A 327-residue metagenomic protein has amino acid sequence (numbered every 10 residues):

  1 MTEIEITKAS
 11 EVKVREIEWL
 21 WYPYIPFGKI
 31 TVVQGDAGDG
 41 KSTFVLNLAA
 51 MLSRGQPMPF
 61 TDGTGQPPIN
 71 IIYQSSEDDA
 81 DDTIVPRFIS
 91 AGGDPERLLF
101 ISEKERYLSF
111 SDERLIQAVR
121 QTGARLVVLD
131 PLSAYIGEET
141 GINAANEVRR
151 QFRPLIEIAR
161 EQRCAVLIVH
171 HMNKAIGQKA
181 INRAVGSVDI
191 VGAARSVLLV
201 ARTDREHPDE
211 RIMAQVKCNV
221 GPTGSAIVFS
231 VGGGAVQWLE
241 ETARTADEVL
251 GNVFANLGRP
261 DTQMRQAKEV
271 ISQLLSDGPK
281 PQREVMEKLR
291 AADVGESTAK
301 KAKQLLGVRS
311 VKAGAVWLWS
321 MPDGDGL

Functional and structural regions predicted by a protein language model:
I4, R120-G123, E161, D204-L327: C-terminal regions of RecA-like/P-loop NTPase motor modules
T7-A9, R15-E16, L20-Y22, P26 (+9 more regions): Conserved inter-motif catalytic segment of the P-loop NTP-binding fold
I25, V33, A49, Y73 (+1 more regions): Conserved hydrophobic/aromatic pocket- or pore-lining residues that grip, position, or stack substrates in active sites
V32-V33, G38, T43, I71-Q74 (+5 more regions): Phosphate-binding/switch region of NTP-binding enzymes
F44, L48: Hydrophobic positions on the alpha1 helix immediately C-terminal to the Walker A/P-loop
S53: Gly/Ala-rich phosphate-binding loop of Rossmann-like dinucleotide-binding domains, activating on the conserved
